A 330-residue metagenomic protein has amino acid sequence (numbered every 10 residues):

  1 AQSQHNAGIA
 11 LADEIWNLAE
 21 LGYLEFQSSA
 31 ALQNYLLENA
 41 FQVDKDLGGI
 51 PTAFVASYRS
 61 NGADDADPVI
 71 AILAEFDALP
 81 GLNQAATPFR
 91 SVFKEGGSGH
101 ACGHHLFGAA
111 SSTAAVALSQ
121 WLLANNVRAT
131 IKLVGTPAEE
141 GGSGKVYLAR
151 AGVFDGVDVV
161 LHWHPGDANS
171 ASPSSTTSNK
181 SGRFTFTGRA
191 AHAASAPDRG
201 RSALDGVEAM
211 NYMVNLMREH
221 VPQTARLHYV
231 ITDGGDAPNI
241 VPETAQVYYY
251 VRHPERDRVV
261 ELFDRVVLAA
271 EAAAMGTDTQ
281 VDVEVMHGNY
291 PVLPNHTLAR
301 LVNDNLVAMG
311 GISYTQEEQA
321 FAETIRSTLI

Functional and structural regions predicted by a protein language model:
A1-H100, H105, A109-A129: Acidic/His- and Gly-rich active-site-bordering loop/insert found across diverse amide/peptide-bond hydrolases
S3-N6, Y23, Q27, A31 (+11 more regions): Conserved active-site and cofactor/substrate-binding residues in soluble primary-metabolism enzymes
Q4-H5, A12, W16-A19, A40 (+6 more regions): Sec/Tat-exported extracytoplasmic proteins
I15, L148, Y249: Residue-level signal for inorganic ion chemistry
E20-G22, V134-A138, M286-P291: Conserved short loop/turn motifs at secondary-structure junctions
D44, E208-I330: Metal-dependent amide/peptide-bond hydrolase catalytic core, centered on the "pita-bread" metallohydrolase fold
V69-A74, G81-L82, S178-T185, E243: Short coil-to-beta-strand
T87-G99, H105-L106, L122-P242, R252: Histidine/acidic-residue-rich, glycine-tolerant segments that coordinate divalent metal ions
